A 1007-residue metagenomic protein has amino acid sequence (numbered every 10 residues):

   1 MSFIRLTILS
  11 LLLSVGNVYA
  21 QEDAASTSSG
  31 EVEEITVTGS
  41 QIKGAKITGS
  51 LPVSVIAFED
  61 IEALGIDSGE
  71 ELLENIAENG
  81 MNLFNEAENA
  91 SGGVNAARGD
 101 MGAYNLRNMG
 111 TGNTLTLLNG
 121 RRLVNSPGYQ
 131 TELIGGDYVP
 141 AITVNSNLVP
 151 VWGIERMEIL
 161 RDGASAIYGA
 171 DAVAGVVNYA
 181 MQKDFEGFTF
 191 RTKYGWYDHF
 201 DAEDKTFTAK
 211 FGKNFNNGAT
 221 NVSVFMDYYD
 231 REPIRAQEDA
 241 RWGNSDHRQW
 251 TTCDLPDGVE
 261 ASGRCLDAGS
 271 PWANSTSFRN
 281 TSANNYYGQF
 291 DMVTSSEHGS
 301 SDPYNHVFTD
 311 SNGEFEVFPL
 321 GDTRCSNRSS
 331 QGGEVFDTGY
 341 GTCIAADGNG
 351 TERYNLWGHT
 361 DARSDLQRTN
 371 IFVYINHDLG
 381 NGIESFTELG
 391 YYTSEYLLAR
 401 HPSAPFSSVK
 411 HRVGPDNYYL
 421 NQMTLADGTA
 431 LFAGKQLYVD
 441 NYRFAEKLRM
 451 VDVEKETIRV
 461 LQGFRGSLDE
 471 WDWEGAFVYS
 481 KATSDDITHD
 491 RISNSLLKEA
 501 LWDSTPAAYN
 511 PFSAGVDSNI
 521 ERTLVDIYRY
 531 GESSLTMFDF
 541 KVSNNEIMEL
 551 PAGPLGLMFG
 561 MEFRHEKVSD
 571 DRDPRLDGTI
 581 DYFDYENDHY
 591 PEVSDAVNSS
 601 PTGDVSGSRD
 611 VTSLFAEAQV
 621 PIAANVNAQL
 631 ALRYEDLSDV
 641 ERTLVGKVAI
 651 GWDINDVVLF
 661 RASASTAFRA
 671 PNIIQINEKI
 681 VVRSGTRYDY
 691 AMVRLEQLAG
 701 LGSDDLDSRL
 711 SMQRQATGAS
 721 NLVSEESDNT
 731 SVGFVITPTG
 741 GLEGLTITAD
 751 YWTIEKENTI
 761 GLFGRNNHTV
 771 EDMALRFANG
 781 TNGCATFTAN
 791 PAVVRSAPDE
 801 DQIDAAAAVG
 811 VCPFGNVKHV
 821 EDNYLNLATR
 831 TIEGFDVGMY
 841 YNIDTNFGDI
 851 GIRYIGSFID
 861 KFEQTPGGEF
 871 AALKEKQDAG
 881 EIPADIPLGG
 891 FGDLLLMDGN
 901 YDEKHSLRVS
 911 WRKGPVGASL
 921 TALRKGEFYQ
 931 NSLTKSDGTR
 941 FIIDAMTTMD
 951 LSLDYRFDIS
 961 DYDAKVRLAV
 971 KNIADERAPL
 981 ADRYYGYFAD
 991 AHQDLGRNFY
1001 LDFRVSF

Functional and structural regions predicted by a protein language model:
M1-A77, R107, S146-V149, T208 (+10 more regions): N-terminal Sec signal peptide and the immediately downstream disordered periplasmic leader that contains the TonB box
L51-N105, G110-G112, R121-S146, E158-S165: Periplasmic N-terminal accessory/gating domains of Gram-negative outer-membrane beta-barrel systems
T114, L118, R122-L123, Y138-K193 (+1 more regions): A beta-strand signature from Gram-negative outer-membrane beta-barrel systems, especially the internal plug domain
G128, E232-I234, R241-H247, E314 (+8 more regions): Surface-exposed, low-complexity loop segments enriched in small/polar and acidic residues
V149, D184-G187, N216-A219, G380-I383 (+11 more regions): Short loop/turn motifs that connect adjacent beta-strands in outer-membrane beta-barrel proteins
G163, K183, Y194-D198, K205 (+19 more regions): Transmembrane beta-strands of outer-membrane beta-barrel pores
R683, I852-D958, A974: C-terminal beta-barrel architecture of Gram-negative outer-membrane proteins
E755-N758, D860-E863, T921-L933, Y955-F1007: C-terminal beta-signal and adjacent terminal beta-strands/loops of Gram-negative outer-membrane beta-barrel proteins
